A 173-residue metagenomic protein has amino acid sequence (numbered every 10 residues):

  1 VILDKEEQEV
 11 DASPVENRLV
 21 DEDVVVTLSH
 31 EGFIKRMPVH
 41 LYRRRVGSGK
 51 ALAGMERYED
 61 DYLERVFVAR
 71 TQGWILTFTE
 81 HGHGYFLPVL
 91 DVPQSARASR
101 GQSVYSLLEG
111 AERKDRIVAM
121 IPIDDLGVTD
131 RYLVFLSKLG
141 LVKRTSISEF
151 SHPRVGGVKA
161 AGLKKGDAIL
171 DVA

Functional and structural regions predicted by a protein language model:
V1-A173: Short, structured "edge-of-domain" segments at secondary-structure transitions
